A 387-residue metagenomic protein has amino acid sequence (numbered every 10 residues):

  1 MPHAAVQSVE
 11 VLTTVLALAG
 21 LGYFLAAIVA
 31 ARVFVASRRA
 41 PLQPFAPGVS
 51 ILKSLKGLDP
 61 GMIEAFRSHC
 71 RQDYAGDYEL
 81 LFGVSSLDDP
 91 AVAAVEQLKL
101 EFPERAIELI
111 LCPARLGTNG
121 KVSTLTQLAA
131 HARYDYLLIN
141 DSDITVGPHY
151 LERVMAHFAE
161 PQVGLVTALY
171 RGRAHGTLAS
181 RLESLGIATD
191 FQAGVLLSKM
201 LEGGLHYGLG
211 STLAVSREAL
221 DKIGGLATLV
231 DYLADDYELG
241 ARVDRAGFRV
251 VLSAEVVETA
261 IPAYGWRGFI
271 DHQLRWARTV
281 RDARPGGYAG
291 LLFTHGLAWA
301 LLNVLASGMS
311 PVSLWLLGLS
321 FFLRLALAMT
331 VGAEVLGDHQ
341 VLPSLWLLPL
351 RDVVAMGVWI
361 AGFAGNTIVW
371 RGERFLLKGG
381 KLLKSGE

Functional and structural regions predicted by a protein language model:
M1-F45, R181-S184, L305, A328: N-terminal membrane-anchoring/stem segments of glycan-assembly enzymes
V15-L18, V29, Q43, G290-V369: Membrane-embedded multi-pass helical conduit in multi-pass membrane proteins, especially envelope-biosynthetic
V33, K99-A130, R153-A227, I270-D271 (+3 more regions): Long helical/loop segments within the catalytic core of UDP-sugar-dependent glycosyltransferases, especially the large
P47-S50, E79, E238: Cell-envelope/extracellular polymer assembly enzymes that use nucleotide-activated donors
F66-L116: Acidic donor-binding segment of Leloir-type glycosyltransferases
P90, D141-H157: Acidic donor-binding/catalytic loop of UDP-sugar-dependent glycosyltransferases, especially processive GT2
R133-Y136: Short acidic donor-binding loop at the edge of a beta-strand
D231, Y237-T259: Catalytic donor-sugar/metal-binding loop of nucleotide-sugar-dependent glycosyltransferases
